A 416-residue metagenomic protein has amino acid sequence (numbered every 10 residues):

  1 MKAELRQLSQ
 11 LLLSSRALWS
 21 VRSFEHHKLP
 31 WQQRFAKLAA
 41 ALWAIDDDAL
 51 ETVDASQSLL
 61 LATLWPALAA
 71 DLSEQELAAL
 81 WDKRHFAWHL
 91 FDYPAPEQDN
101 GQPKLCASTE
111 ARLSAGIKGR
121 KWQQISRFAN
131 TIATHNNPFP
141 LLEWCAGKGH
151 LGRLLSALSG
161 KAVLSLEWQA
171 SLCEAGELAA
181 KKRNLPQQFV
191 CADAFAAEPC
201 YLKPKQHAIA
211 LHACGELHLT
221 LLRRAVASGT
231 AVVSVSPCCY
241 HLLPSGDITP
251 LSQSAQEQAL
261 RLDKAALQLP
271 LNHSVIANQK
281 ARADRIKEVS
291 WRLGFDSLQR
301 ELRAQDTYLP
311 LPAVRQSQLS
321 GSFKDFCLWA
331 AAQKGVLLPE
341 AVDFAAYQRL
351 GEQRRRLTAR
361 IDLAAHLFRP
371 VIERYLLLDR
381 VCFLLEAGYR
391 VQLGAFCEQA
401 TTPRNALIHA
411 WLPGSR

Functional and structural regions predicted by a protein language model:
M1-D99, G321-D325: A short N-terminal interaction module
M1-K37, F195, P199, P204-R416: Class I S-adenosyl-L-methionine
W122-N137: Conserved alpha-helix/loop element of class I SAM-dependent methyltransferases that forms part of the SAM/SAH-binding
P138-G147: Conserved class I S-adenosyl-L-methionine
K148-G160: Conserved SAM-binding loop of SAM-dependent methyltransferases across substrates and taxa, primarily the Class I
A162-E167: Conserved SAM-binding motif I beta-strand of class I
G176-E177: Conserved SAM-binding loop
N184-A194: Conserved SAM-binding strand-loop segment of SAM-dependent methyltransferases
